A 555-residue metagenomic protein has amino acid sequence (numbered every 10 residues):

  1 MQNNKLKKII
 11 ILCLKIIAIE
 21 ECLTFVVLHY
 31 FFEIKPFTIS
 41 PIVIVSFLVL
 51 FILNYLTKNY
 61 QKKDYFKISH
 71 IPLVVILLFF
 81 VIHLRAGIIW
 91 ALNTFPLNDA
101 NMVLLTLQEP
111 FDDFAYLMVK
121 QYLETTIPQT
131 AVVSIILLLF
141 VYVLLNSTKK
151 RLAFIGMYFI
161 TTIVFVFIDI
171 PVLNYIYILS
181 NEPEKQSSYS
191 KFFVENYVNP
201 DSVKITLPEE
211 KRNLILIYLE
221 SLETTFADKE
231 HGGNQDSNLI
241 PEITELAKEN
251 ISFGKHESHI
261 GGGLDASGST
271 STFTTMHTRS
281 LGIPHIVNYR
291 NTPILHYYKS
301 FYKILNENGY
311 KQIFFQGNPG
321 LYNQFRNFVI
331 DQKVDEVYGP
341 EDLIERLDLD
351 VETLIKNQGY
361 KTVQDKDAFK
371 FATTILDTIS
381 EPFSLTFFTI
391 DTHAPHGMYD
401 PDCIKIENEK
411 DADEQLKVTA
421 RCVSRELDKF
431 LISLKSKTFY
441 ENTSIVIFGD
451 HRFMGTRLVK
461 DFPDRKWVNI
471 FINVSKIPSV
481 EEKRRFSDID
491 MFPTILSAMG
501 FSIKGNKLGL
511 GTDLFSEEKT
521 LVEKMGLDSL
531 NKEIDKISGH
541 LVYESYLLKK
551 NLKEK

Functional and structural regions predicted by a protein language model:
Q2-P183: Transmembrane and membrane-interface helices of multi-pass, inner-membrane envelope-modifying transferases
I89, Q108, K120, V132-V133 (+6 more regions): Generic detector of well-ordered alpha-helical segments enriched in charged/polar residues, highlighting helical
T106, E184-N199: Short extracytoplasmic/periplasmic juxtamembrane "stem" segments immediately C-terminal to an N-terminal membrane anchor
T162-K191, I355-Q364, A368-F371: Basic, amphipathic N-terminal segments that precede the first structured/catalytic domain
P200-K555: Solvent-exposed soluble domains appended to multi-pass membrane proteins
